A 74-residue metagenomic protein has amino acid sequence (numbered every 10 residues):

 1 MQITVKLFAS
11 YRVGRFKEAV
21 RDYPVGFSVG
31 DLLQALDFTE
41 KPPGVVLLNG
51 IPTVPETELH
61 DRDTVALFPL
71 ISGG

Functional and structural regions predicted by a protein language model:
M1-G73: Ubiquitin-like/PB1-type beta-grasp interaction modules and other compact soluble beta-rich domains
